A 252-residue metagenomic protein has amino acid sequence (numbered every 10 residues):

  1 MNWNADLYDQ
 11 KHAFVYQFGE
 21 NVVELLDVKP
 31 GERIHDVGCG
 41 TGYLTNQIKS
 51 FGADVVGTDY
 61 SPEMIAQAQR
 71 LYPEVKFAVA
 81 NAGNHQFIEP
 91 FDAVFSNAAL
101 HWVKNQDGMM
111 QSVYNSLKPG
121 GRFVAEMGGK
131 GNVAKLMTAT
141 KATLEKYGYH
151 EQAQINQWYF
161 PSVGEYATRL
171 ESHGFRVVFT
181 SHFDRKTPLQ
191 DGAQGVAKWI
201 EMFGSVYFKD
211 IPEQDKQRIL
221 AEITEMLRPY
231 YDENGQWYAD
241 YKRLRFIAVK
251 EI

Functional and structural regions predicted by a protein language model:
M1-E32, Y43-Q47, M64-Q67, L71-P73: Conserved class I S-adenosyl-L-methionine
H35-V37, T41-H85, G108: Class I SAM-dependent methyltransferase SAM/SAH-binding core
G83-V94: A short acidic, Gly/Pro-enriched loop at the edge of an enzyme's catalytic core that lines a small-molecule cofactor
A93-Q106: A short SAM/SAH-binding and catalytic strip from SAM-dependent methyltransferases
D107-R122: A short glycine-rich, Lys/Arg-flanked "PGG" loop and its adjoining helix->strand segment in the class I
R122-Y149: Conserved class I S-adenosyl-L-methionine
W158-H173: Short alpha-helix
H173, F179-N234: C-terminal helical/coil "lid" or tail adjacent to the Rossmann-like core of SAM-dependent
